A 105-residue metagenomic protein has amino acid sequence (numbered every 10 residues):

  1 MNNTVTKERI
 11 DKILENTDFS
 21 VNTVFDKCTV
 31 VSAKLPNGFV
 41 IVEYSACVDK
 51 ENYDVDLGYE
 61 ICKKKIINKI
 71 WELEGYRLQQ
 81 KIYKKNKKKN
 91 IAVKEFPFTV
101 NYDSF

Functional and structural regions predicted by a protein language model:
M1-F105: Domain-level marker for long, solvent-exposed, non-transmembrane regions
